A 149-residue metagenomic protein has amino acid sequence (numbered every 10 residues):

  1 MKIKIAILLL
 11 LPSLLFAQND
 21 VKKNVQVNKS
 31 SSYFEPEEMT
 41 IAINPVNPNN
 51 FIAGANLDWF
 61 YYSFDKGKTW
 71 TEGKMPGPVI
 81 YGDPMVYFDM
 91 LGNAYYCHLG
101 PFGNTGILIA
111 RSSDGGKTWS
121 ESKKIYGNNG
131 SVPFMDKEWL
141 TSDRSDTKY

Functional and structural regions predicted by a protein language model:
M1-V21: Bacterial Sec-dependent N-terminal signal peptides
Q18-Y149: C-terminal PAP-associated
